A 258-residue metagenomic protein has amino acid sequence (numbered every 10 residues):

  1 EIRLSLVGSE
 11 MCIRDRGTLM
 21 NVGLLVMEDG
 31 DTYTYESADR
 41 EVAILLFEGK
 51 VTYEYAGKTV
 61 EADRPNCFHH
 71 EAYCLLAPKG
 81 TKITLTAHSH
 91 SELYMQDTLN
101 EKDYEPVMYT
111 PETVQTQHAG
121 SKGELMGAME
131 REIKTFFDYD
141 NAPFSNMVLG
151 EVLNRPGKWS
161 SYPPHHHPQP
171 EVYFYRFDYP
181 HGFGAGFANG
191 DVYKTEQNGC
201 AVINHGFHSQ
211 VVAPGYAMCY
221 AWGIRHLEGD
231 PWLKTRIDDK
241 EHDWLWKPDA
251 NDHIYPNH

Functional and structural regions predicted by a protein language model:
E1-G8, C12-I13: Single conserved hydrophobic/aromatic residue that forms the stacking wall/gate of nucleotide- or nucleobase-binding
E10, N21-A38, Y55-E61, G150-H167: Conserved short histidine dyad/triad with adjacent acidic residue
A38-T59, P156-G157, Y162, P168-C200 (+3 more regions): Glycine- and acidic-residue-biased ligand/ion/polar-headgroup-sensing regions
T52-Y55, T59-E101, P106-Q115: Acidic, low-complexity central loop/insert segments
F68-H88, T98, T195-G215, G223-R225: Conserved metal-binding segment of the jelly-roll/cupin
K79, A87, M95-N100, F137-Y139 (+3 more regions): Short, structured patches in soluble enzyme cores that scaffold and shape functional sites
S91-E132, F187, A221-H258: Double-stranded beta-helix
G123-P164: Hydrophobic, aromatic-enriched interface-forming segments
